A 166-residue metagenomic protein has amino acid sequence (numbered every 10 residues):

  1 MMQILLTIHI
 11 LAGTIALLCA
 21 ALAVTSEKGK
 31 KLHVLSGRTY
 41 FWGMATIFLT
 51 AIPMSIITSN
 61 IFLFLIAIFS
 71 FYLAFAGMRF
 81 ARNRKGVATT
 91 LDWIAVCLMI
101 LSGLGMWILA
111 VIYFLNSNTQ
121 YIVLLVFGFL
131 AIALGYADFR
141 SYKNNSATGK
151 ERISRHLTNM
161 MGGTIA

Functional and structural regions predicted by a protein language model:
M1-A166: Alpha-helical membrane insertion/targeting regions
